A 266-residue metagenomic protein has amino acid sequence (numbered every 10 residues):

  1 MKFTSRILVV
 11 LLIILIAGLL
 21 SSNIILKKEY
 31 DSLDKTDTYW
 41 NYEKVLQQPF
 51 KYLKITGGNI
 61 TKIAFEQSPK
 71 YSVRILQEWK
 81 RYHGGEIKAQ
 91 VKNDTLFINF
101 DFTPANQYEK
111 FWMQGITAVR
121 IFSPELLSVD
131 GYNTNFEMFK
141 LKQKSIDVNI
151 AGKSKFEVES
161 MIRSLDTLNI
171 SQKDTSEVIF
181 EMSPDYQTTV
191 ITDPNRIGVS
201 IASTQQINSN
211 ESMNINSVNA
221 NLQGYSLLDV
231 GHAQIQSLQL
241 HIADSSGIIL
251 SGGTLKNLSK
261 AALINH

Functional and structural regions predicted by a protein language model:
M1-Y132, F136-M161, L168-Q172, E177-E181 (+4 more regions): Intrinsically disordered, low-complexity terminal regions
